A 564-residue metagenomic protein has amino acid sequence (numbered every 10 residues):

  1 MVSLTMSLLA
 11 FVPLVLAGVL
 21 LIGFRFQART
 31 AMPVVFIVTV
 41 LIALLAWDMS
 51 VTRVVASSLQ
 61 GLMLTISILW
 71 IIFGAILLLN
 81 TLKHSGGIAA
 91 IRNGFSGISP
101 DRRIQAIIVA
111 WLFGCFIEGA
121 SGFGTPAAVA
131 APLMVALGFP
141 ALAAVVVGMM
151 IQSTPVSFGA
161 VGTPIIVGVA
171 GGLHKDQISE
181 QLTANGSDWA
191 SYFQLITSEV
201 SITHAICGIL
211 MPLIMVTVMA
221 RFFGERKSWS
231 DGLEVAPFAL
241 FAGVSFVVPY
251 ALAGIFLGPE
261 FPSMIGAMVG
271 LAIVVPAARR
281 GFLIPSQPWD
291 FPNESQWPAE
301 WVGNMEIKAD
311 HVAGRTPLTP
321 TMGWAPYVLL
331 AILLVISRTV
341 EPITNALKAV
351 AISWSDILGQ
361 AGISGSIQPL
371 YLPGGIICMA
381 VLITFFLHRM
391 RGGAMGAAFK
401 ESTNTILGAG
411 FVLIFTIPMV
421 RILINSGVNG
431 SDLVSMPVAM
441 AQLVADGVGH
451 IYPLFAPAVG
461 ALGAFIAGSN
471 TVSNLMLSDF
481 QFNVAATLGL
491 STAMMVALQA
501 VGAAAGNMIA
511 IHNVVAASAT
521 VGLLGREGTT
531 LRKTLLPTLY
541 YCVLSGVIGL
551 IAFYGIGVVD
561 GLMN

Functional and structural regions predicted by a protein language model:
M1-S7, R25-A31, V54-T65, Q194-T203 (+7 more regions): Interfacial loop-to-helix junctions that mark the boundaries of transmembrane helices in multi-pass membrane
V2-S7, A17-R53, G74-S85, R221 (+4 more regions): Structural signal for alpha-helical transmembrane segments and their membrane-water exit/capping regions in multi-pass
I22-T30, L64, P140-M150, A313-A331 (+2 more regions): Alpha-helical transmembrane segments and their helix-start/interface "positive-inside/aromatic belt" motifs in integral
V55, L59-M63, I68-P140, V145-V146 (+1 more regions): Membrane-embedded alpha-helical segments and adjacent helix-loop junctions characteristic of multi-pass solute
R103-C115, A141-P155, V167, Q181-P212 (+3 more regions): Alpha-helical transmembrane segments of multi-pass membrane proteins
S157-G243, V247-Q296, A503-N564: Juxtamembrane and boundary regions of transmembrane helices in multi-pass small-molecule transporters and channels
P164-T197, V428-H450, M476-N483, T487-L488: Membrane-interface interhelical connector segments
G266, N293-V459: Transmembrane helical segments that form the transport core of multi-pass membrane transport proteins
